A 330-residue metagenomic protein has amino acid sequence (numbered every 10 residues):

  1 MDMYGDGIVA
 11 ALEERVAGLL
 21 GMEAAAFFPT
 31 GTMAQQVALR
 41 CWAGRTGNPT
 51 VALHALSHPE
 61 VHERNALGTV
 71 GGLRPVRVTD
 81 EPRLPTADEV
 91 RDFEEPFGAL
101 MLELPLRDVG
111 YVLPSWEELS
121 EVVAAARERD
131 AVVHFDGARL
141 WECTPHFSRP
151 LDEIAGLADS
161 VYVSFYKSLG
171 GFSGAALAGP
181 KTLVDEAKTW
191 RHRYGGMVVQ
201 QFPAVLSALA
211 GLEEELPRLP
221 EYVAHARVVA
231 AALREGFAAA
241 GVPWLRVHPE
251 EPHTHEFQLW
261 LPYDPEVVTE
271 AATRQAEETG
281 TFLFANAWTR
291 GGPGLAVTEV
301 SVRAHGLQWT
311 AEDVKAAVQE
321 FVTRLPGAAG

Functional and structural regions predicted by a protein language model:
M1-T30, G44, A55-V61, A66-G68: Conserved N-terminal alpha-helix of the aminotransferase class I/II PLP-enzyme fold
A43-A99: PLP-dependent aminotransferase-like
R74-P75, V133-H134, L283: Hydrophobic beta-strand scaffold residues
R83-A138, E142: Active-site phosphate-binding strand-loop segment of PLP-dependent enzymes
V90, T144-D152, T269: Distinct, well-ordered alpha-helical segments
D108, L113, G156-Y263, G330: Active-site C-terminal subdomain of aminotransferase-like
A240-G330: Conserved C-terminal alpha-helix-loop-beta "cap" of PLP-dependent enzymes that closes/shapes the active-site mouth
